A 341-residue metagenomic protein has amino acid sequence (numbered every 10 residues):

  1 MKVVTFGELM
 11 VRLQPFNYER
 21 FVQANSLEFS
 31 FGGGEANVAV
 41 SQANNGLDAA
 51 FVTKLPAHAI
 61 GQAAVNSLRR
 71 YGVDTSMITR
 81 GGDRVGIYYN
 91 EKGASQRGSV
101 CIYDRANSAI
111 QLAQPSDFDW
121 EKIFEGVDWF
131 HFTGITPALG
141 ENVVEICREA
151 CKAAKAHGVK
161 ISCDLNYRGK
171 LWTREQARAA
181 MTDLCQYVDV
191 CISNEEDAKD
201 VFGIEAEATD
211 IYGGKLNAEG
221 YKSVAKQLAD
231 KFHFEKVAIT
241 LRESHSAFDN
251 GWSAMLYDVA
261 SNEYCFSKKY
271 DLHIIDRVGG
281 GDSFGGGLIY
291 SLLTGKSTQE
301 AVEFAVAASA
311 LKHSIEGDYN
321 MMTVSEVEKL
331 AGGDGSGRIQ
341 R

Functional and structural regions predicted by a protein language model:
M1-R20: Positively charged, low-complexity intrinsically disordered leader regions
L9-P15, N37-N44: Beta-barrel outer-membrane channel/assembly domains of diderm bacteria
R20-A39: Short catalytic helix/loop segments, enriched in acidic residues and glycine and frequently bearing histidine
S30, V38-D48, S291-T294: Alpha-helix C-terminal capping segments
D48-P137, V327-R341: Conserved N-terminal subdomain of the carbohydrate kinase-like
K155-K160, F232-E235: A short helix->loop->beta-strand "cap" motif at the edges of active sites that frequently abuts
L171-A260: Conserved phosphate/ATP/ADP-binding segment of small-molecule kinases
Y264-D334: Conserved post-catalytic alpha-helical subdomain immediately downstream of the catalytic base and nucleotide-binding
